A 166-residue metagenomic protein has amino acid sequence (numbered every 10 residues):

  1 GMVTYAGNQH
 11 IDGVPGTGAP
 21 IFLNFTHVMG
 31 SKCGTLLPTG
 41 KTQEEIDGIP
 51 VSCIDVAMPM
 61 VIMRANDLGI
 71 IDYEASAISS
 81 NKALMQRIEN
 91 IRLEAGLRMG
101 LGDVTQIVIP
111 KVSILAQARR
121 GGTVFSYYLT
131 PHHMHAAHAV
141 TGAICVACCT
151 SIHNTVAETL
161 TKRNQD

Functional and structural regions predicted by a protein language model:
G1-D166: Active-site proximal loop and beta-alpha junction motif in alpha/beta enzyme cores
